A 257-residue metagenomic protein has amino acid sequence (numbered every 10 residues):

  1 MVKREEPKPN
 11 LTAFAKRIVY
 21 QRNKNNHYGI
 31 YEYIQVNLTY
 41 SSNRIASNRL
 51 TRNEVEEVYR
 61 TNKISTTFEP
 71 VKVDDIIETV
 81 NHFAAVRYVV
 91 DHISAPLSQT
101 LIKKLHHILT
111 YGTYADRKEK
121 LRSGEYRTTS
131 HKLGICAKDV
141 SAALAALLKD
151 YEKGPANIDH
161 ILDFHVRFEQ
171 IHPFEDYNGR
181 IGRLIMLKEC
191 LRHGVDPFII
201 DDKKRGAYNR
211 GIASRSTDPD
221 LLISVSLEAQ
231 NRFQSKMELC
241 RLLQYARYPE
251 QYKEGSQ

Functional and structural regions predicted by a protein language model:
M1-Q257: FIC/Doc superfamily catalytic core
